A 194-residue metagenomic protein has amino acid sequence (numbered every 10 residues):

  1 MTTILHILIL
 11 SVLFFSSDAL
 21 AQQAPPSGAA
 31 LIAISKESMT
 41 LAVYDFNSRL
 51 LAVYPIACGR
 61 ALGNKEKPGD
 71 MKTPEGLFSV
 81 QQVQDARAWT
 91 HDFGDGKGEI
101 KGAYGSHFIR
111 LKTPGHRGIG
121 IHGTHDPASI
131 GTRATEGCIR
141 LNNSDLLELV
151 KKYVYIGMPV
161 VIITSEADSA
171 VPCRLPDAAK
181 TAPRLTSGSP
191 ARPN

Functional and structural regions predicted by a protein language model:
I4-F15: Bacterial N-terminal signal peptides
S17-A21: Sec/Tat signal peptide C-region and signal peptidase I cleavage site
Q23-L62: A structural motif detector for short, solvent-exposed N-terminal "entry" segments of globular domains
Q23-S27, P68-D70, E75, A86-N194: Exported/periplasmic cell-wall-interacting domains
T40-A42, S79, G120: General beta-strand recognition
L51-Q82: Electropositive
